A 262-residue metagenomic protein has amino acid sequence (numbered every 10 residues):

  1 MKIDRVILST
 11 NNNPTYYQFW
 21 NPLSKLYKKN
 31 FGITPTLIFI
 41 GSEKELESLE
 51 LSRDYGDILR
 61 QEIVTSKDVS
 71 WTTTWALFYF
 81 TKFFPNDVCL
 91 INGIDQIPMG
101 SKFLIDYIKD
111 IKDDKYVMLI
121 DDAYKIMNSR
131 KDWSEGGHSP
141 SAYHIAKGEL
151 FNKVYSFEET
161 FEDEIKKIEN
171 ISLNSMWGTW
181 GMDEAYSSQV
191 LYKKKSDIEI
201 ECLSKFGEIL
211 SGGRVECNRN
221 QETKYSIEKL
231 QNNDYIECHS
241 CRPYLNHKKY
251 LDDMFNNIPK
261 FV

Functional and structural regions predicted by a protein language model:
M1-K67, N256, K260-V262: N-terminal anchoring/stem segment of glycosyltransferases
N12-T15, S42-E45, T65-S66, D95-P98 (+5 more regions): Short, solvent-exposed loop/turn segments at secondary-structure junctions
Y17-K25, S101-I105, E158-E164, M182-A185: Well-ordered, non-membrane alpha-helical segments in soluble/globular domains
P22-K28, Y79-F83, E184-K193, C238: Short, hydrophobic/amphipathic alpha-helical patches that form generic packing surfaces within helical domains
W71-F78, Q96, W180-S188: Conserved glycosyltransferase catalytic-site signature
A76-D122: GT-A fold catalytic core of metal-dependent nucleotide-sugar glycosyltransferases, centered on the diacidic
D114-K147: Short beta-strand-to-loop element that shapes/binds the nucleotide-sugar donor at the catalytic cleft/hinge
Y143, G148-N257: Catalytic core and acceptor-binding pocket of nucleotide-sugar-dependent glycosyltransferases
